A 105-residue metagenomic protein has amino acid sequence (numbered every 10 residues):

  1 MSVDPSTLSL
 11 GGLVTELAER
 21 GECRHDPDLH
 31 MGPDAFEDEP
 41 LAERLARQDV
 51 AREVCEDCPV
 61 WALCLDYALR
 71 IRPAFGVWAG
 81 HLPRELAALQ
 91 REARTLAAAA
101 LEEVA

Functional and structural regions predicted by a protein language model:
M1-L13: Polybasic, low-complexity association/targeting segments
L10-P27, M31-P33, E39-P59, R70: Immediate flanking context of iron-sulfur cluster ligation sites
L17-A18, C23-R24, H81-A105: Short Fe-S-cluster ligation motifs
D34, A68, Q90: Short, flexible helix/strand-to-coil boundary loops that buttress conserved ligand/catalytic motifs in alpha/beta
D38, L45, A79, R91-A93: Surface-exposed beta-strand edges and their flanking turn/coil or helix-capping segments
R52-E85: Amphipathic, hydrophobic secondary-structure cores in small proteins
